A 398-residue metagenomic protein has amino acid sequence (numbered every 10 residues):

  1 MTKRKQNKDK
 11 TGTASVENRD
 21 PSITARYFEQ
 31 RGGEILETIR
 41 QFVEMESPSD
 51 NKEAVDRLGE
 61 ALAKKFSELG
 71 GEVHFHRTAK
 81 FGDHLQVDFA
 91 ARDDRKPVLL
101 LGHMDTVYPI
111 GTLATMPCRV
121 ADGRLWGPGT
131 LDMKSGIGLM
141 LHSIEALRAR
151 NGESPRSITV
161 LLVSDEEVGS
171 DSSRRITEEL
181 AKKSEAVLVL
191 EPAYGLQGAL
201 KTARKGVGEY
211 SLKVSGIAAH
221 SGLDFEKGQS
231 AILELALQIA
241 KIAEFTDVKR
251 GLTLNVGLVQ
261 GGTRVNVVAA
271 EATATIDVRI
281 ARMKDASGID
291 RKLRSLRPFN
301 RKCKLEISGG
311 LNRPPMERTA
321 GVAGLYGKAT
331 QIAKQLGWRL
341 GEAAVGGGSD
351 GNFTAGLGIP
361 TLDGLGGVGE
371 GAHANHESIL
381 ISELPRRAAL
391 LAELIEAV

Functional and structural regions predicted by a protein language model:
T2-K10, A14-I23, S47-P48, H74-R77 (+4 more regions): Metal-dependent amide/peptide-bond hydrolase catalytic core, centered on the "pita-bread" metallohydrolase fold
K3-K10, A14-P128, A149-E153, G351: Acidic/His- and Gly-rich active-site-bordering loop/insert found across diverse amide/peptide-bond hydrolases
H74, L99, T159-L161, E306: A structural signal for isolated positions on well-ordered beta-strands in alpha/beta enzyme cores
M104-D105, R124, L161-V168, E191-Y194 (+2 more regions): Acidic, glycine-rich active-site loops and adjacent beta-strand->loop/helix elements that engage anionic groups
Y108, R124-G138, H220: Glycine/serine-rich anion-binding loops at beta->alpha junctions that coordinate negatively charged ligand groups
G111, A121-G123, S143-T159, K241-G251 (+1 more regions): Phosphate-handling active-site elements
M133-A203: Acidic/histidine-rich catalytic neighborhood of metal-dependent amide-processing enzymes
